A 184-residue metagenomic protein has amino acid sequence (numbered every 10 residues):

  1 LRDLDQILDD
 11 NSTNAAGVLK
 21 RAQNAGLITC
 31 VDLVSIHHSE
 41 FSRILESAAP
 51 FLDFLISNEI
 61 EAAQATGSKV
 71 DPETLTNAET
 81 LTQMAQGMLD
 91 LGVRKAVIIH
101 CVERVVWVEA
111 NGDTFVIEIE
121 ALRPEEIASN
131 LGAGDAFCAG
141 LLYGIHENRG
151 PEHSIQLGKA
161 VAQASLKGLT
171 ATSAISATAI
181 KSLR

Functional and structural regions predicted by a protein language model:
L1-F115, E120, A171-S182: Ribokinase/PfkB-type carbohydrate-kinase core domain
L91-A96, A121-R184: Conserved post-catalytic alpha-helical subdomain immediately downstream of the catalytic base and nucleotide-binding
